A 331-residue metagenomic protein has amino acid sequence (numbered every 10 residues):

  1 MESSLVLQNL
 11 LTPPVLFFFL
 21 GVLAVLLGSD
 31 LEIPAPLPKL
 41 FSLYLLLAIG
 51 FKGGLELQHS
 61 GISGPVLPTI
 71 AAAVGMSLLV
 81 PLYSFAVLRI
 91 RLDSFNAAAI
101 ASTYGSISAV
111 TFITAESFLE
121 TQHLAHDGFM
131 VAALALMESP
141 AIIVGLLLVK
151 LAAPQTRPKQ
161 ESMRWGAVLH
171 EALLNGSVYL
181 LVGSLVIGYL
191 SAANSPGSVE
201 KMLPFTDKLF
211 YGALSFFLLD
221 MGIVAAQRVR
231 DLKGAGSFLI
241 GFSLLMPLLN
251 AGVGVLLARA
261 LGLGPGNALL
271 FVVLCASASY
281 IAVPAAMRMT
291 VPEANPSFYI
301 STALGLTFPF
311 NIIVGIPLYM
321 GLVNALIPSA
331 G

Functional and structural regions predicted by a protein language model:
M1-L23, A35, I62-A213, F217-M221 (+2 more regions): Alpha-helical transmembrane segments of multi-pass small-molecule/ion transporters
L26-L43, E56-H59: Membrane-interface helix-loop junction between the first two transmembrane segments
L31-E32, L57, L214-F216, A226-R230: A generic structured-segment signal
P38-F41, A235, L239: Membrane-interfacial loop-to-transmembrane alpha-helix junctions, especially the N-terminal start
K39-L43, A48, V74: Metallocofactor- and cofactor-centric catalytic cores in central/energy metabolism, strongly enriched
L45, I49-G53, F217, M221-V224: Helical transmembrane-bundle signal
